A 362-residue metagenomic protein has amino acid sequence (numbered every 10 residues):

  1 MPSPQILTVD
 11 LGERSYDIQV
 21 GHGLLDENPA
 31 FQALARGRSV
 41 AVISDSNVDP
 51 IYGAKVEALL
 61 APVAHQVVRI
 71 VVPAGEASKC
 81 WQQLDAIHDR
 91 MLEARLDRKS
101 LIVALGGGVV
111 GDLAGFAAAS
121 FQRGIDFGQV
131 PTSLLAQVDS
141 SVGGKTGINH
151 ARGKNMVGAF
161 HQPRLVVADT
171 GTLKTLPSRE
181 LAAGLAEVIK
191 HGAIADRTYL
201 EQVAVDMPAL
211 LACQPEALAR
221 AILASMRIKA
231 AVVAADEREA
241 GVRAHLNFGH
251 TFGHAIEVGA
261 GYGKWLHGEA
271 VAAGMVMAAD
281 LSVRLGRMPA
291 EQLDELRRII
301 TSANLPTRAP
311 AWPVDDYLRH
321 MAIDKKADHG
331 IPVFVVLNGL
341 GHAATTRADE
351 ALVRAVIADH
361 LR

Functional and structural regions predicted by a protein language model:
M1-L101: ATP/NTP phosphate-donor binding region
P2-L7, A186-I189, R287-R362: C-terminal charged capping/lid subdomain of soluble metabolic enzymes
D10, L34-A35, A94-D97, S120-Q122 (+5 more regions): Solvent-exposed alpha-helices and their adjacent loops that cap or buttress functional pockets in soluble metabolic
Q19, F116-A209: A glycine/threonine-rich phosphate-anchoring loop and its flanking beta-alpha core in nucleotide/phosphate-binding
G21, V42, C80, P131 (+4 more regions): Residue-level signal for inorganic ion chemistry
V109-F116, Q137-V138, H254-A255: Short glycine/serine/threonine-rich phosphate/pyrophosphate-binding segments that cradle anionic phosphate groups
L113-G124, G259-A260, D280: Alpha-helix C-terminal capping segments
Q202, D206-D315: Active-site segments that bind and position negatively charged phosphate/pyrophosphate groups
